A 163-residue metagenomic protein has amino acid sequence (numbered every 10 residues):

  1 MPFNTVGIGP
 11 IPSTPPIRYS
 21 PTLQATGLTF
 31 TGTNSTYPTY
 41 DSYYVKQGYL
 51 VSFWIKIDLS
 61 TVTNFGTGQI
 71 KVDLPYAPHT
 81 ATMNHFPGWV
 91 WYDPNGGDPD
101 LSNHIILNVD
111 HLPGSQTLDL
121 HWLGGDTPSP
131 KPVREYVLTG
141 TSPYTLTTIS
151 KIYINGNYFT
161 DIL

Functional and structural regions predicted by a protein language model:
F3-L163: Surface-exposed molecular-recognition determinants
